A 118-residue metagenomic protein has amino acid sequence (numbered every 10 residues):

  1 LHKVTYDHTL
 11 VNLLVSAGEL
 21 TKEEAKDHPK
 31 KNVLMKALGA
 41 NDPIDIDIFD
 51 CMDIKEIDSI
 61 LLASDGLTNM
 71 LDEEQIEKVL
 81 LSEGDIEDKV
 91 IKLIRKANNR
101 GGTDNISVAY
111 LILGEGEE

Functional and structural regions predicted by a protein language model:
Y6-H8, L80-D88: Gly/Ser/Thr-rich active-site loops/lids in small-molecule metabolic enzymes that frequently grip phosphoryl groups
Y6-K55: Conserved, helical-rich catalytic subdomain that frames metal- and/or nucleotide-binding sites in enzyme alpha/beta
V33-D42, M52-V79, R100, L111-L113: Conserved beta-strand-loop-short alpha-helix elements that form and flank the Mn2+/Mg2+-coordinating active site
I86-N99: Short, well-structured alpha-helical segments that form the helix of a local strand-helix-strand
G114-E118: Generic C-terminal helix-cap and adjacent flexible tail
